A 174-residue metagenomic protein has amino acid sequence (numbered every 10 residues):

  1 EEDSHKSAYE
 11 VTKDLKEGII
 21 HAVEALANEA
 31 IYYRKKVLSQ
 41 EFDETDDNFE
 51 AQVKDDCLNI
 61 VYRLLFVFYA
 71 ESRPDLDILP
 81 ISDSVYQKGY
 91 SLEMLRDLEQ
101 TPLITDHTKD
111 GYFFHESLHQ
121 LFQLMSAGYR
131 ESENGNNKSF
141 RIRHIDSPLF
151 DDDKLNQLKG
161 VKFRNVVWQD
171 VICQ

Functional and structural regions predicted by a protein language model:
E1-Q174: Preference for the N-terminal adenyl/adenosyl cofactor-binding alpha/beta module
